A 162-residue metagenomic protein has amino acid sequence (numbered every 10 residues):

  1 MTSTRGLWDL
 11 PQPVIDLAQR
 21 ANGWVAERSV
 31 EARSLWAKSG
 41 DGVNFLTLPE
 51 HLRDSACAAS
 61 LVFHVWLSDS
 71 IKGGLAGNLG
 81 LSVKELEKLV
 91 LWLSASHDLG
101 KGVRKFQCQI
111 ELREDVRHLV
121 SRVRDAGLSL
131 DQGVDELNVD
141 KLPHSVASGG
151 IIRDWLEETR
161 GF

Functional and structural regions predicted by a protein language model:
M1-F162: Metal-dependent phosphohydrolase cores
